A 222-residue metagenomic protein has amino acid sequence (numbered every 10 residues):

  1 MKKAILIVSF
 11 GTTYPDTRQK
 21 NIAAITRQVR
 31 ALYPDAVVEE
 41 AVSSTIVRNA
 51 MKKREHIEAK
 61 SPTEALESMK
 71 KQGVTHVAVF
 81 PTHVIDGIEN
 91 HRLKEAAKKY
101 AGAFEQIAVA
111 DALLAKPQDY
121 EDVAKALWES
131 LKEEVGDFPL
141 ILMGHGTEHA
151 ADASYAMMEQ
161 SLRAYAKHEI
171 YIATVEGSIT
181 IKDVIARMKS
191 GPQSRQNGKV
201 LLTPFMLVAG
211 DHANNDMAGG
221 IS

Functional and structural regions predicted by a protein language model:
M1-S222: Active-site-proximal alpha-helix that buttresses catalytic centers in soluble enzyme cores
